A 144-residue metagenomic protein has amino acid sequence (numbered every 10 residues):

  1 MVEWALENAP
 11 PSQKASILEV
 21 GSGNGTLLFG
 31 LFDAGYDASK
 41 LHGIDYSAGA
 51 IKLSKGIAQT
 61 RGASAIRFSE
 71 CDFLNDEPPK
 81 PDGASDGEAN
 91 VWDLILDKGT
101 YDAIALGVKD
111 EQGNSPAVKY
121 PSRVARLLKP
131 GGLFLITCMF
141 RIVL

Functional and structural regions predicted by a protein language model:
M1-K14, G30: Conserved alpha-helix/loop element of class I SAM-dependent methyltransferases that forms part of the SAM/SAH-binding
S16-L18, G23-E77: Class I SAM-dependent methyltransferase SAM/SAH-binding core
P79-I95: A short acidic, Gly/Pro-enriched loop at the edge of an enzyme's catalytic core that lines a small-molecule cofactor
N90-N114: A short SAM/SAH-binding and catalytic strip from SAM-dependent methyltransferases
Y101-D102, F140-V143: Short "lid" loop at the C-terminus of a central beta-strand within the Rossmann-like core of SAM-dependent
Q112-P130: A short glycine-rich, Lys/Arg-flanked "PGG" loop and its adjoining helix->strand segment in the class I
G131-C138: Conserved beta-strand signature within the Rossmann-like core of class I S-adenosyl-L-methionine
